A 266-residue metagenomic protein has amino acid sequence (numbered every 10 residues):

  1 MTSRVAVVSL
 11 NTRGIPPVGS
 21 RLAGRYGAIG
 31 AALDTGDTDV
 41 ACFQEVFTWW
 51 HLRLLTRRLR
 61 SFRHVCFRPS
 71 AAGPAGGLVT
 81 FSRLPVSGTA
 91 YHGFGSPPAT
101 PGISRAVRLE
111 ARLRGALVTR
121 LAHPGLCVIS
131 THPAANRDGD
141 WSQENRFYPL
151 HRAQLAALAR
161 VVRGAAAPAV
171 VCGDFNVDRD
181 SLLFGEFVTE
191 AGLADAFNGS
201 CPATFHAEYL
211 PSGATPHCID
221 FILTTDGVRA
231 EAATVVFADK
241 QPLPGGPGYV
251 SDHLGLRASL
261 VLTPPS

Functional and structural regions predicted by a protein language model:
M1-R58, A72-A75, T263-S266: N-terminal, active-site-proximal structural segment of metallo-dependent hydrolase catalytic domains
R4-P16, A90-H92, G125-R137, H253: Active-site-proximal beta-strand elements of phosphoester/diester hydrolases
V7-R25, P97-L109, A134-L150: Acidic/histidine-rich helix-loop elements that form or flank divalent-metal/phosphate-binding sites at the catalytic
G14-P17, F47-R53, G73, N136-G139 (+3 more regions): Active-site environment of divalent metal-dependent phosphoester hydrolases
L22, V40-P133, A232-F237: Structured beta-strand-rich core segments of catalytic domains in phosphoester-bond hydrolases
A116-I129, F147-C172: His/acidic metal-ligating clusters that form di-metal
P133-L158, D178-V188: Active-site-proximal segments of metal-dependent phosphoesterases and phosphodiesterases across multiple
V162-A169, V177-S266: Metal-dependent phosphoester-hydrolase catalytic domains
